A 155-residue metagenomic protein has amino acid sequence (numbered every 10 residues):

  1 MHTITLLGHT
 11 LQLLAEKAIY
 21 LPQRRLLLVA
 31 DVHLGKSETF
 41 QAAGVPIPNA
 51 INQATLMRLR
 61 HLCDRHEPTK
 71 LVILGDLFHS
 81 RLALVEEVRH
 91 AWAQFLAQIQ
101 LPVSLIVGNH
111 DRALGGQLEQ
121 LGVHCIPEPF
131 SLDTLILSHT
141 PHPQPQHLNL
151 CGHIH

Functional and structural regions predicted by a protein language model:
M1-R25: Zn-dependent metallo-beta-lactamase
A15, V107, H139: Short loop/edge segments at beta-strand edges and connector loops that shape dinucleotide/nucleotide cofactor-binding
Y20, L26-L27, V72, I136 (+1 more regions): Conserved beta-strand elements of the Class I
Y20-P22, D64-E67, P143-Q146: Flexible, charged surface loops at secondary-structure boundaries
L27-V29, K36-S131: Core catalytic region of metal-dependent phosphoesterases/phosphodiesterases, especially metallo-beta-lactamase-like
L34-K36, Q144-P145: Short, surface-exposed beta-strand-loop junctions and turns on beta-sheet-rich folds
H124-H155: Conserved beta-sheet core of the metallophosphoesterase superfamily
